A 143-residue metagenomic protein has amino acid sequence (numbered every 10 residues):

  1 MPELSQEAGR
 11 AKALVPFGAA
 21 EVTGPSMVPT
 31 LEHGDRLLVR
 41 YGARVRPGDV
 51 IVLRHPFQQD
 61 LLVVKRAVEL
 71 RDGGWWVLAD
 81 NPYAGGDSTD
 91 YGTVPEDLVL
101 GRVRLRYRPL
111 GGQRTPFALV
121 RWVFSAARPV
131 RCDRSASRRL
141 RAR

Functional and structural regions predicted by a protein language model:
M1-R143: Extended hydrophobic leader/signal-anchor segments used for secretion and membrane insertion
